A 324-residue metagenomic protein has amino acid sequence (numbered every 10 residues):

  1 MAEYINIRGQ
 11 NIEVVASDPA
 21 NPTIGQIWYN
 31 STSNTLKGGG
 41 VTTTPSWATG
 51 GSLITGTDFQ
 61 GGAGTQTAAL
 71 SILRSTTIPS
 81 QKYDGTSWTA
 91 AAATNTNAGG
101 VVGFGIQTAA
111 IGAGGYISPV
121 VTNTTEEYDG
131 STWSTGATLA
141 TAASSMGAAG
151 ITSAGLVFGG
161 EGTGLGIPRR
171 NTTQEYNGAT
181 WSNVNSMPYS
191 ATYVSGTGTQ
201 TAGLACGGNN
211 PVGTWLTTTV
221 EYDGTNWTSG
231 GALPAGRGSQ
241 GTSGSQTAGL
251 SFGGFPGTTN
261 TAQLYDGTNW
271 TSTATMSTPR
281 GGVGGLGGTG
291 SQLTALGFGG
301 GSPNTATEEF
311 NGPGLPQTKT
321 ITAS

Functional and structural regions predicted by a protein language model:
M1-S324: Polar, enzyme-active/binding microenvironments
